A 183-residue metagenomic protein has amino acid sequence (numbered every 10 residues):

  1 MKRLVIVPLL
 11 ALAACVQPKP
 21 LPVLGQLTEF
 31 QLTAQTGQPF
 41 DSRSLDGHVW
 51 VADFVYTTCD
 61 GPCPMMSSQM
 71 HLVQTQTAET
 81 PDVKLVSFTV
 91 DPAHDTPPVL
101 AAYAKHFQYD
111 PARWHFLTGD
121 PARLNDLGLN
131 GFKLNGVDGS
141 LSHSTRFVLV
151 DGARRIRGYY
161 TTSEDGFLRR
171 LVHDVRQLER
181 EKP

Functional and structural regions predicted by a protein language model:
K2-P8: Sec-dependent signal peptide recognition, specifically the positively charged N-region followed immediately by
A11-A14: C-terminal motif of bacterial Sec signal peptides marking the signal peptidase cleavage site
V16-P18: Bacterial signal peptide processing site
L27-T28, W50, S144-R146: Short loop/turn microsegments at loop-to-beta-strand junctions
F30-W50, Q74: A short beta-strand-turn-helix
S42-M70: Short active-site neighborhood of thiol/selenol oxidoreductases, capturing the structured segment around
S67-L127: Structural microenvironment flanking redox-active thiols in thiol-disulfide oxidoreductases
D138-P183: Thiol-/selenol-based redox modules, centered on thioredoxin-like and closely related oxidoreductase domains
